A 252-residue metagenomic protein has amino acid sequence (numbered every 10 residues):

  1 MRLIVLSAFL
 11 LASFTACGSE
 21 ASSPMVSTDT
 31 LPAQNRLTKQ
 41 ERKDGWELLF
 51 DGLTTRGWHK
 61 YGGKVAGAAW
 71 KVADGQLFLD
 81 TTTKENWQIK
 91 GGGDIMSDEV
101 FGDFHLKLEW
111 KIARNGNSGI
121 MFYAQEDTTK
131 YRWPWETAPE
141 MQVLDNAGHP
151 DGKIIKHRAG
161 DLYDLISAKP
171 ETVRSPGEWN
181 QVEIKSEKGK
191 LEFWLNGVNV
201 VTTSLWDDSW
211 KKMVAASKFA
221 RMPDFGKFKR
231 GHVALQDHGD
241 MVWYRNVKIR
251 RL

Functional and structural regions predicted by a protein language model:
I4-A12: Sec-dependent N-terminal signal peptides
C17-L252: Carbohydrate-interacting regions of secretory-pathway proteins
